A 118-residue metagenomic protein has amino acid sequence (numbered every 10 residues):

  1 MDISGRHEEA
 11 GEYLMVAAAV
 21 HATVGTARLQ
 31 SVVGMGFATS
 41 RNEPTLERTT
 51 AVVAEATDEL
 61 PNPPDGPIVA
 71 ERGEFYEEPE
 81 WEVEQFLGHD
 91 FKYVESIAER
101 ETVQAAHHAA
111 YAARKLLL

Functional and structural regions predicted by a protein language model:
M1: Short hydrophobic beta-strand that contains or immediately precedes a catalytic carboxylate
S4, S40, E71-G73: Short strand-loop junctions, especially beta-strand C-caps/beta-turns that link beta-sheets to coils or alpha-helices
R6-V33: Acidic, metal-ligating active-site segments
T23-T26, T49-L118: A two-mode feature
A27-A51: Acidic/glycine-enriched edge-of-secondary-structure segments
